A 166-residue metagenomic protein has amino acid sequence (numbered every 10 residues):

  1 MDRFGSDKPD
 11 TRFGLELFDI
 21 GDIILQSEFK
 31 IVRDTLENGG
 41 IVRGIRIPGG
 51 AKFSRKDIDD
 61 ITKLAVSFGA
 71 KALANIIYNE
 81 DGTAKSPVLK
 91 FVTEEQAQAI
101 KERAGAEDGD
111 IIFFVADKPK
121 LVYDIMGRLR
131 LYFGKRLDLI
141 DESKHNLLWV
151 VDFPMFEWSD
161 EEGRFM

Functional and structural regions predicted by a protein language model:
M1-M166: Class II aminoacyl-tRNA synthetase catalytic cores and aaRS-like
